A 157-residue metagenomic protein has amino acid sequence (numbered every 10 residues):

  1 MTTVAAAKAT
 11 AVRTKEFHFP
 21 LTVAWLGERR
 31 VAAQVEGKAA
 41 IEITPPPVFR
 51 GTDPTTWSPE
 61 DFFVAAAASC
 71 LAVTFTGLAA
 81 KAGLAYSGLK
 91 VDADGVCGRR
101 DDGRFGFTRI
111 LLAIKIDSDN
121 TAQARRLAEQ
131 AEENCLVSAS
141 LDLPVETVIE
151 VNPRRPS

Functional and structural regions predicted by a protein language model:
M1-A65, T76-S157: Extended beta-strand/beta-hairpin segments
C70-L71: Alpha-helical metal-binding/catalytic segments enriched in His/Glu/Asp
